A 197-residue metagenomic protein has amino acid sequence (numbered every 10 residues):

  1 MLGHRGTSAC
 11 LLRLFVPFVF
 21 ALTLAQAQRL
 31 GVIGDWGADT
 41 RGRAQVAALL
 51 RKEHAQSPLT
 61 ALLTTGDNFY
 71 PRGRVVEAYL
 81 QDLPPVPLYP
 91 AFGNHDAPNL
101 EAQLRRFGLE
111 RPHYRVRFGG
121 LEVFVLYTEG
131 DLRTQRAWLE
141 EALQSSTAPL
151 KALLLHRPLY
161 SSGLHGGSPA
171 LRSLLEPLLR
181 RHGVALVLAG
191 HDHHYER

Functional and structural regions predicted by a protein language model:
R13-T23: Bacterial N-terminal signal peptides
A25-V75, S161-S162: N-terminal active-site segment of His-dependent metallophosphoesterases
Q28-G37, G120-E129, A152-H156: Active-site-proximal beta-strand elements of phosphoester/diester hydrolases
L30-V32, L62-T64, P90-A91, L153 (+1 more regions): Residue-level marker for buried hydrophobic side chains located in beta-strands that build the well-ordered beta-sheet
D35, G66-D67, G93-N94, H156 (+1 more regions): Active-site glycine-centered loops adjacent to acidic/histidine catalytic or metal-binding residues that shape
R51, Y70-K151, H165-L186, D192-R197: Extended active-site neighborhood of metal-dependent phosphoesterases/phosphodiesterases
